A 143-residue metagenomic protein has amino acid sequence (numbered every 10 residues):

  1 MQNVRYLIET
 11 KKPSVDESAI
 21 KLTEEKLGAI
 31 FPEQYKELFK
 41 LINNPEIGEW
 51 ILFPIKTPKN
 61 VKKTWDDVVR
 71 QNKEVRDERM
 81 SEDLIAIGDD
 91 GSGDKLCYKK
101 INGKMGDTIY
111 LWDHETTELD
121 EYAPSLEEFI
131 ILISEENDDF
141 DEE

Functional and structural regions predicted by a protein language model:
M1-L96, N137-E143: A surface-exposed partner-binding patch
G88-D89, K100, D113: Pocket-edge structural micro-motifs
S92, N102-K104: Short strand-connecting beta-turns/loops that link adjacent beta-strands
L96-K100, E121-Y122: A short secondary-structure junction signal
M105-W112: Intrinsically disordered, low-complexity regulatory segments enriched in Ser/Thr/Pro and charged residues
W112-E118: Short, solvent-exposed aromatic-acidic interface loops
E118-N137: Compact, glycine/acidic-enriched structural inserts
